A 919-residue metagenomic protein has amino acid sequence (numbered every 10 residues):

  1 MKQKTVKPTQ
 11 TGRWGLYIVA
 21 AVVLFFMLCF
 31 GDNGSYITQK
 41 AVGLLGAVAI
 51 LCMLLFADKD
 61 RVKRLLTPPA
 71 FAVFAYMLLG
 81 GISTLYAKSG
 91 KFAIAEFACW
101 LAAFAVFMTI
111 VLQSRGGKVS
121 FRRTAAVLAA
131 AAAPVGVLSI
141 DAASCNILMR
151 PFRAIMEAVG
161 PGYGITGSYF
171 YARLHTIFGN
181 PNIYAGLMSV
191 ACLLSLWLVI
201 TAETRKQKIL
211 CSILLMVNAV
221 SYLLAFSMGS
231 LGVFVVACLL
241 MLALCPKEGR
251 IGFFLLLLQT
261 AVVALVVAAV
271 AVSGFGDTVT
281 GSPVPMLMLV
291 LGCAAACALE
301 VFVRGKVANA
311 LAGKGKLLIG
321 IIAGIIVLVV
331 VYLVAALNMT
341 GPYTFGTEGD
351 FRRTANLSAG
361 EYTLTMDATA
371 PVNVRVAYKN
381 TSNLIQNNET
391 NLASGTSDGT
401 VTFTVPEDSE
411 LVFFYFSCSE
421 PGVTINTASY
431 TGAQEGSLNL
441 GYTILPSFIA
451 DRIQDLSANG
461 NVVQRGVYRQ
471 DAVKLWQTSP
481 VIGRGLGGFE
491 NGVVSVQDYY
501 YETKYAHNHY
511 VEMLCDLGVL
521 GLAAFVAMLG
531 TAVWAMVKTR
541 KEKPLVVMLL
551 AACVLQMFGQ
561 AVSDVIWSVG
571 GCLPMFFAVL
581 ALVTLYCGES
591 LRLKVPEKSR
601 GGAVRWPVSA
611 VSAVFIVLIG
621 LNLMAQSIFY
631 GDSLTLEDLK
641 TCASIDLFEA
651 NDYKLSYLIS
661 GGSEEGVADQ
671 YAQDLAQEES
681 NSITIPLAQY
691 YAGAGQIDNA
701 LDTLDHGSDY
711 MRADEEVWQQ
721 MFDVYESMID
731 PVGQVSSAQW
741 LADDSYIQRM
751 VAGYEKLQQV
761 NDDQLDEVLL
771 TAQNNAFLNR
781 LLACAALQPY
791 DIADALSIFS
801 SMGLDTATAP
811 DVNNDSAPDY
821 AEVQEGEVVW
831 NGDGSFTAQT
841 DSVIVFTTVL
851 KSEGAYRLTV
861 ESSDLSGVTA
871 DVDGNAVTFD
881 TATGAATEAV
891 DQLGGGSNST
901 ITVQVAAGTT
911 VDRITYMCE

Functional and structural regions predicted by a protein language model:
M1-I82, K88-A95, A105-A129, P151-M156 (+23 more regions): Transmembrane signal-anchor hairpin modules in multi-pass inner-membrane enzymes, especially those that act on
L24-S35, S221, E512-L517, L549-F577: Membrane helix-loop boundary segments at the extracytoplasmic
I147, N180, P446-N459, Q464-T503 (+2 more regions): TM-adjacent membrane-interface loops and short helices in multi-pass inner/ER membrane proteins
R150-C192, T278-G281, P285-L287, V401 (+1 more regions): Membrane-interface segments at transmembrane-helix junctions in multi-pass inner-membrane proteins
Q207, V519-L549: Hydrophobic transmembrane alpha-helices and their immediate junctions
T347-P371, V401, E410-C418, A428 (+2 more regions): Extra-cytoplasmic beta-strand recognition segments
A359-T363, T404-E420, Q892-G908: Noncatalytic modules at the cell exterior or secretory-pathway interfaces, chiefly beta-strand-rich lectin/adhesion
S419-L445, G874, A906-E919: Exposed low-complexity, polar/acidic, P/S/T/G-rich flexible segments that act as propeptides, protease-susceptible
